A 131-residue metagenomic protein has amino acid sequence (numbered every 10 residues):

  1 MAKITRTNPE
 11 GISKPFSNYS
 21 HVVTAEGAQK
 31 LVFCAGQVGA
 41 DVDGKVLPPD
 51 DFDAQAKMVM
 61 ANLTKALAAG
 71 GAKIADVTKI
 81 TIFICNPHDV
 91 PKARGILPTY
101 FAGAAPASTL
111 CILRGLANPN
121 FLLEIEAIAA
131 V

Functional and structural regions predicted by a protein language model:
M1-A61, K65-T78, I84-V131: N-terminal presequence-like segments and the immediate start of the first folded domain
